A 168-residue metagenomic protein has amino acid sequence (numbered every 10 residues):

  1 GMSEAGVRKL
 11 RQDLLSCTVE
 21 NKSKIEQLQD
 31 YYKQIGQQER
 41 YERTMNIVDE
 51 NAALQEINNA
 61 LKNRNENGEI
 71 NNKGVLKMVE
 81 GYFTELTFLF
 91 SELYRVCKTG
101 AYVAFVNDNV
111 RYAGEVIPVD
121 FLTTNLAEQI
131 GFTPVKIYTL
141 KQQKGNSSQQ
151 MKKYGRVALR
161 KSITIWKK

Functional and structural regions predicted by a protein language model:
G1-K168: Class I S-adenosyl-L-methionine-dependent methyltransferase catalytic core
